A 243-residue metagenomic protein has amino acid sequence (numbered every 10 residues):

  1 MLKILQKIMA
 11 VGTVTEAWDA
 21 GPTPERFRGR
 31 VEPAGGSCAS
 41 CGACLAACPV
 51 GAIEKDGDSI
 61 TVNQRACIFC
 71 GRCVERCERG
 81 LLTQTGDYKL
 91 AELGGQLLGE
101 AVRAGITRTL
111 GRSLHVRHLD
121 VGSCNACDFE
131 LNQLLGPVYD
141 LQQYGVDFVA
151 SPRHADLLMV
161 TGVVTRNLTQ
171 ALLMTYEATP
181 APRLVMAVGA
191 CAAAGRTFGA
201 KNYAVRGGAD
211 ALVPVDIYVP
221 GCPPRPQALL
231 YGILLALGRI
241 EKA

Functional and structural regions predicted by a protein language model:
M1-P49: Ferredoxin-type iron-sulfur electron-transfer modules and their immediate structural context
L2, A10, V14, V74-D156 (+1 more regions): Flanking helices and flexible, charged tails adjoining ferredoxin-like Fe-S electron-transfer domains in multi-subunit
I8, G36, Q64-R65, G80 (+6 more regions): Fold-independent oxyanion-binding glycine-rich loops and adjacent beta-strand/coil segments at enzyme active sites
P33, A39-L90: Iron-sulfur cluster-binding cysteine motifs and their immediate structural context in ferredoxin-like electron-transfer
L131, Y139, G145-A228: Cofactor-cradling patches in redox/metallo enzymes
A194, I233, A243: Long C-terminal interaction/binding lobes of large macromolecular proteins
L229-A236: Short amphipathic C-terminal alpha-helix that caps PH/PH-like domains
L237-E241: Short, hydrophobic alpha-helical segments
